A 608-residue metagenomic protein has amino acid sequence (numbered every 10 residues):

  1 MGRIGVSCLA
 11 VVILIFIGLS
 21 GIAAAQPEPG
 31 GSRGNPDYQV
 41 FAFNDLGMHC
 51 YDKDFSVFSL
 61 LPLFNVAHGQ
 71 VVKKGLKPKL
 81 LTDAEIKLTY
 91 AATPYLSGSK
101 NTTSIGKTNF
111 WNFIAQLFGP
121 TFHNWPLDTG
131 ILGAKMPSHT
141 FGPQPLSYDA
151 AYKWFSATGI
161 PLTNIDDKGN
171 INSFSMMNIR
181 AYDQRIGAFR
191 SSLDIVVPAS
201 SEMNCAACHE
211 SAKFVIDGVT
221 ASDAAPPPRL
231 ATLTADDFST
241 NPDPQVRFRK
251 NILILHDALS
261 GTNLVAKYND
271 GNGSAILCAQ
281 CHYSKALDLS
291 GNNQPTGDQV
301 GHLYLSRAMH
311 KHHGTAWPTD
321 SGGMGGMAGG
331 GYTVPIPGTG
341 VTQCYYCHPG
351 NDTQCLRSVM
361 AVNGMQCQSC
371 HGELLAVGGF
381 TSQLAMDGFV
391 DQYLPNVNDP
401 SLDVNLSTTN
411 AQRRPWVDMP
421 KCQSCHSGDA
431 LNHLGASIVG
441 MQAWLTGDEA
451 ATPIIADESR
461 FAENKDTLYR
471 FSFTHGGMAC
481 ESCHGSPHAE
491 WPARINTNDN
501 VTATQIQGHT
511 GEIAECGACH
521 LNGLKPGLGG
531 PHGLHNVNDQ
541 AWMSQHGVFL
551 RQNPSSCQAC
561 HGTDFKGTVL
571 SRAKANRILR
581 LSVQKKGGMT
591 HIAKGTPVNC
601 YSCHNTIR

Functional and structural regions predicted by a protein language model:
M1-L9: Bacterial N-terminal signal peptides that target proteins for export
C8-L19: Bacterial N-terminal signal peptides
G21-A25: Sec/Tat signal peptide C-region and signal peptidase I cleavage site
Q26-V66, V72-L96, G187-V265, Q280 (+1 more regions): Short S/T/G/P-enriched beta-strand
F64, N172-M176, H475: Extracellular Ig-like/FN3 beta-sandwich strand-entry sites
G69, N172-Q184: Short, aromatic- and glycine-rich surface loops/edge beta-strands on solvent-exposed regions
T108-T163: Extended, solvent-exposed segments with strong compositional bias
I186-S192, K213-V219, A258-K267, K285-R608: Inter-heme linker and motif-flanking segments adjacent to c-type heme-binding CXXCH motifs in c-type cytochromes
